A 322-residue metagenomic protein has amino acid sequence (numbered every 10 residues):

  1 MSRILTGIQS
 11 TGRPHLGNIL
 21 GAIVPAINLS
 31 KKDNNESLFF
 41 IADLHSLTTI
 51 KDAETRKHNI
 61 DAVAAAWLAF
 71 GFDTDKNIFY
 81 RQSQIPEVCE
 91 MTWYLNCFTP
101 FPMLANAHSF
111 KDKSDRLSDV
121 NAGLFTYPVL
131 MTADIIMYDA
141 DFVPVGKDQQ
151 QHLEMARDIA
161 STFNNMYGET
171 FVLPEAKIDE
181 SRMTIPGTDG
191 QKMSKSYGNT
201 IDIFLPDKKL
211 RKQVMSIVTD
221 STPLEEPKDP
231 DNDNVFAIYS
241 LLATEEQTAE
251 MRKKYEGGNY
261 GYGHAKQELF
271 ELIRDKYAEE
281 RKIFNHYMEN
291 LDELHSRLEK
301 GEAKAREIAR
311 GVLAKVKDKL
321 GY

Functional and structural regions predicted by a protein language model:
M1-S2, D292: A short, charged/proline- and glycine-enriched loop that marks the coil->beta-strand transition at the N-terminal
S2-A133, R281, N285: N-terminal Rossmann-like or analogous alpha/beta NTP/dinucleotide-binding catalytic cores that position adenine
T6-I8, R81, D139, L205 (+1 more regions): Pocket-edge structural micro-motifs
P14-G21, L38, A42, D52-A62 (+5 more regions): Structured ligand/cofactor/substrate-binding pocket environments in proteins
N18, Q151, R157-Y322: Conserved nucleotide- and phosphate/pyrophosphate-binding catalytic cores in adenylate/nucleotidyl-handling enzymes
N34, F101-A105, M137-P144, A243-M251 (+1 more regions): Short helix-capping/linker segments at secondary-structure and domain boundaries
